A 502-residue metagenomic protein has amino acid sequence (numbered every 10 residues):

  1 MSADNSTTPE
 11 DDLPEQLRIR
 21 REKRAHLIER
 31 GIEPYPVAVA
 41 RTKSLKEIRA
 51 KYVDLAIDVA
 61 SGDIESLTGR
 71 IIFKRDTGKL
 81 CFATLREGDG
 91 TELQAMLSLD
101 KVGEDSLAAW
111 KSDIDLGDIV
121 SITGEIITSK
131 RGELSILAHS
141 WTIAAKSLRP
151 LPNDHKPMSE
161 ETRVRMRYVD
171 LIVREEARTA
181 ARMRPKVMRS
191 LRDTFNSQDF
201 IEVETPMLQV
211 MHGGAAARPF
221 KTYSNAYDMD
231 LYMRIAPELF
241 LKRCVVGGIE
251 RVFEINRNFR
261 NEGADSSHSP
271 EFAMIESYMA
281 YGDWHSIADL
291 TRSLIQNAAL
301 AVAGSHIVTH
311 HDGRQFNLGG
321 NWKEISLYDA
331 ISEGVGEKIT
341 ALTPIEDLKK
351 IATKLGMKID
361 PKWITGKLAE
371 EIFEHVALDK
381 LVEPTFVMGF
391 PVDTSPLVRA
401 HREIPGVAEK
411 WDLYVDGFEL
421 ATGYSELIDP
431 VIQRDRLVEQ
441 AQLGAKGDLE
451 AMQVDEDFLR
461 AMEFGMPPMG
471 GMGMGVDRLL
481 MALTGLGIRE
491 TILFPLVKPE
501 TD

Functional and structural regions predicted by a protein language model:
S2-P9, L13, R24-R30, P34-S286 (+3 more regions): Class II aminoacyl-tRNA synthetase-like tRNA-binding/catalytic domains
D12-I19, T179-M183, Y232-M233, D283-I287 (+5 more regions): Catalytic cores of large soluble enzymes that bind and process phosphate-bearing ligands
Y35-R41, A60-D63, L151-D154, R184 (+9 more regions): Short coil/turn segments at secondary-structure boundaries
W141, F195, D199, A330 (+2 more regions): Conserved hydrophobic/aromatic pocket- or pore-lining residues that grip, position, or stack substrates in active sites
G213-P219, L300-G417, E439-P468: Metal-assisted phosphate- and nucleotidyl-transfer catalytic regions
M233-E238, G247-N258, S269-W284, L294 (+2 more regions): TRNA-recognition modules of translation machinery and tRNA-sensing kinases, especially anticodon-binding
A288-V302: M16/insulysin-pitrilysin zinc metalloprotease superfamily fold
